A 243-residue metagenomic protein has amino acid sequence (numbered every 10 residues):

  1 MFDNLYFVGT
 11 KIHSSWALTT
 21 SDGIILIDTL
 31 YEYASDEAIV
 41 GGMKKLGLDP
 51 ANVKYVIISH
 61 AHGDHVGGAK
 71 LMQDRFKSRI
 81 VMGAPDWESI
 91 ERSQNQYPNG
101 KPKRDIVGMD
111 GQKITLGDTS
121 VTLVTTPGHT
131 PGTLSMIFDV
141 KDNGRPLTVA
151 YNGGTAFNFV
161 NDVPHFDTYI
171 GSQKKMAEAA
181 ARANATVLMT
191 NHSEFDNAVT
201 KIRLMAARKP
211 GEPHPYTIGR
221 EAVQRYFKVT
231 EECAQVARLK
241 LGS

Functional and structural regions predicted by a protein language model:
M1-L46, S135-F157: Conserved beta-strand hairpin/beta-sheet module of binuclear metal-dependent hydrolase folds, prominently
F2-D3, N52, F76, V81-G132 (+3 more regions): Metallo-beta-lactamase
K11, T29-E32, D36, L46 (+3 more regions): Solvent-exposed, acidic/flexible segments
T20-I25, D49-K54, G117-V121: Short, surface-exposed connector motifs at secondary-structure boundaries
I27-T29, K54-A61, I80-G83, T125-G128 (+2 more regions): Active-site neighborhood of phospho(di)ester-bond hydrolases with catalytic His/Asp-centered motifs
A34, A61-G67, W87-I90, P131-L134 (+3 more regions): Active-site environment of divalent metal-dependent phosphoester hydrolases
A34-E37, G41-K113, A207-R208, I218-R220 (+1 more regions): Active-site HxH/HxHxD metal-binding segment of metal-dependent hydrolases
N143, G154-S243: Accessory terminal helices/loops
